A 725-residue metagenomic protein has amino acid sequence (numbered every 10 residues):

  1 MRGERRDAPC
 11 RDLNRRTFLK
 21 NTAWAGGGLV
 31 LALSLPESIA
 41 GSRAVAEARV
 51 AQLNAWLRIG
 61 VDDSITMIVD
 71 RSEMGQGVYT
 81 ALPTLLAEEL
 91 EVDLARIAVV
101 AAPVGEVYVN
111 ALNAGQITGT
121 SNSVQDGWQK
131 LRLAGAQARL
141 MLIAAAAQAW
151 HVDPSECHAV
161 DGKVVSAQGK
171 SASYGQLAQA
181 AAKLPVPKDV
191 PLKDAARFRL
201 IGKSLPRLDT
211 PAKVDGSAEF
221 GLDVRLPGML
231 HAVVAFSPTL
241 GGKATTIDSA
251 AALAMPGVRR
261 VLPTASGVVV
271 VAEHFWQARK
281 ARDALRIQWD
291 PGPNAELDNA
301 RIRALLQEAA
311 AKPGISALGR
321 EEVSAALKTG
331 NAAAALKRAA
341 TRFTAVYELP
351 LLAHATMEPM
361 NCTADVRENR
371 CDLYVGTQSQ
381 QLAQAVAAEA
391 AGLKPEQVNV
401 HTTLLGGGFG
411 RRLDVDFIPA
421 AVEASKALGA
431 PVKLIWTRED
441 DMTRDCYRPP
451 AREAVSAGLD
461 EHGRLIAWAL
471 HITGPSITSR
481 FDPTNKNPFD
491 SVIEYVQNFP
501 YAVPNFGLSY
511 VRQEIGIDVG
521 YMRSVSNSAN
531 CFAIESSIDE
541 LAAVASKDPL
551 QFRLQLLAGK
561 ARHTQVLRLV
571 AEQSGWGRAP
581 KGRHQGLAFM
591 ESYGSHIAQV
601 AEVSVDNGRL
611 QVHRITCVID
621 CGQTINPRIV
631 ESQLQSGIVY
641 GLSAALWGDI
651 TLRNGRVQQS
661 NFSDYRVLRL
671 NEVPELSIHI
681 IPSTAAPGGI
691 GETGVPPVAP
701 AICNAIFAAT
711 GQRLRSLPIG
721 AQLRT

Functional and structural regions predicted by a protein language model:
M1-L13: N-terminal secretory signal peptides
R2, W128-P206, M255-L336, L404 (+6 more regions): Molybdopterin (Moco) oxidoreductase catalytic core of the xanthine/aldehyde oxidoreductase family
L13-S34, F552: N-terminal export leaders
G41-A81, L112, A218, A332-A391 (+1 more regions): Conserved beta-alpha junction segments in alpha/beta enzyme cores
Y79, G408-G429, K433-L434: Thiamine diphosphate
A87-T118, I143-A172, T246, L253 (+6 more regions): C-terminal catalytic domains of large/alpha subunits in multi-subunit enzymes
E106-G127, Q179-D223, R320-C362, P450-S536 (+2 more regions): Glycine-rich loop/linker segments at domain edges
G228-P238: Short glycine-/aliphatic-rich beta-strand segments at the starts of folded cytosolic domains
